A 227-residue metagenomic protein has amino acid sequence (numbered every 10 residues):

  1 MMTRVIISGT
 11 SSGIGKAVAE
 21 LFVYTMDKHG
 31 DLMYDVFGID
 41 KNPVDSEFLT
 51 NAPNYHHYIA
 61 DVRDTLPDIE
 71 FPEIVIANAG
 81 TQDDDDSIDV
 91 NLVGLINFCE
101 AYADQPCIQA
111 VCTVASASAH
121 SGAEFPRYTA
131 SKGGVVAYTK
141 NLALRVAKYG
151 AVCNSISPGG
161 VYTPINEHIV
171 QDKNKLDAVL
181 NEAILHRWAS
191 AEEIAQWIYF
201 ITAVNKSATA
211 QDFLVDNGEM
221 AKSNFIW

Functional and structural regions predicted by a protein language model:
S11, A19: N-terminal Rossmann NAD(P)H-binding glycine-rich loop of SDR-like oxidoreductase domains
N78-D83, G218: Conserved NAD(P)H cofactor-binding loop of Rossmann-fold oxidoreductase domains
A110-G134, T139-K148, G160-V161: Catalytic loop of short-chain dehydrogenase/reductase
A147, V152, S207-Q211: Short, small/polar-rich loop/turn modules that mediate ligand/substrate recognition or access, typified
S157-H168: Short, flexible catalytic-loop segment of classical short-chain dehydrogenase/reductase
K173-E192: Catalytic Tyr-x(3-8)-Lys segment
R187-V215, M220-A221: C-terminal substrate-recognition "lid" of short-chain dehydrogenase/reductases
